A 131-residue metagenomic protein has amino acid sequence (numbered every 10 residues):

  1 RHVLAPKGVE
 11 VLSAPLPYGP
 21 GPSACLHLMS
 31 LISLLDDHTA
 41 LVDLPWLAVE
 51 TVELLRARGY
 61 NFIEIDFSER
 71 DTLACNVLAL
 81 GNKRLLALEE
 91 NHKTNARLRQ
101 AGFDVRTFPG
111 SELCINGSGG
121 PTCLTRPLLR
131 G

Functional and structural regions predicted by a protein language model:
R1-G131: The feature marks the mature, well-folded catalytic cores of soluble enzymes
